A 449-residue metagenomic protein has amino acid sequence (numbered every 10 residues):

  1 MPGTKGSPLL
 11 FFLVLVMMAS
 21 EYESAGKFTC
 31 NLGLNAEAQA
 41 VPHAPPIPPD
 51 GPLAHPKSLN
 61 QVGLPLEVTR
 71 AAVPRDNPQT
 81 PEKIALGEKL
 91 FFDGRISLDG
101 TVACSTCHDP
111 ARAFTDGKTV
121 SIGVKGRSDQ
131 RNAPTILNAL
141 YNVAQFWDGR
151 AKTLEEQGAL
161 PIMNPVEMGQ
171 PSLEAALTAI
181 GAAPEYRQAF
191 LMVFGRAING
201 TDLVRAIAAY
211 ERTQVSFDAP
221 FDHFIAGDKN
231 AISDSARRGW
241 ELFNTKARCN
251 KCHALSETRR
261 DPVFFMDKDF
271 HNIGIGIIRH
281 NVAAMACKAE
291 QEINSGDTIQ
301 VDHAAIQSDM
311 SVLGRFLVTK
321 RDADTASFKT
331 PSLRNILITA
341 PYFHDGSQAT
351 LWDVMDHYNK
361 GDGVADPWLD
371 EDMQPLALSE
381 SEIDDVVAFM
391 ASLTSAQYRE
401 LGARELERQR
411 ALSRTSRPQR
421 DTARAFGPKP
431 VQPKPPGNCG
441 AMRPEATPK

Functional and structural regions predicted by a protein language model:
M1-L10: Bacterial N-terminal signal peptides that target proteins for export
L10-M18: Bacterial N-terminal signal peptides
M18-S24: C-terminal segment of classical bacterial N-terminal signal peptides
G26-E37, V41-L160, D222-Q348, D353-D356 (+2 more regions): Short glycine/threonine-rich turn/loop motifs
F114, P161, A183, R187 (+2 more regions): A short secondary-structure junction motif
G158-Q188: A short, charged helix-loop
A176-P262, I275, I306-D309, L376 (+1 more regions): Extended surface/linker regions that mediate inter-domain or inter-protein docking in multi-component redox
L351-A377, S381-V387: Active-site pocket scaffolds in enzymes
